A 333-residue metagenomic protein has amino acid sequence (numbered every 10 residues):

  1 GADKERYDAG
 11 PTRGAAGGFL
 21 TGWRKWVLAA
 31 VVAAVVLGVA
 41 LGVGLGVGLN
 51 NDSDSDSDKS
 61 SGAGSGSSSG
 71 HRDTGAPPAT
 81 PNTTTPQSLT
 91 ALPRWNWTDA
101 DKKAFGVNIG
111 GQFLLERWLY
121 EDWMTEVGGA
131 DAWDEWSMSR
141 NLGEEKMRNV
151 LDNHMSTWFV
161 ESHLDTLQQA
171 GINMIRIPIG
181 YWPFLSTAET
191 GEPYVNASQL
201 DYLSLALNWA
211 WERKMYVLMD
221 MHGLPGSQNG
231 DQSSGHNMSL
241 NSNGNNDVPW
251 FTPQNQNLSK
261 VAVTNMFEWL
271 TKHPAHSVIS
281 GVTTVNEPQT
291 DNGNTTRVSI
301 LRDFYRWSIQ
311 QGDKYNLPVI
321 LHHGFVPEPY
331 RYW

Functional and structural regions predicted by a protein language model:
G1-W26: Intrinsically disordered, low-complexity terminal tails of fungal membrane proteins
R24-H71, V107, G281, Q311 (+1 more regions): Alpha-helical transmembrane segments in eukaryotic/viral proteins
D56-I172: N-terminal carbohydrate-binding accessory modules
F105-I109, I175-I177, V217-M219, S280-V282 (+1 more regions): Hydrophobic faces of well-ordered beta-strands that scaffold small-molecule active sites in alpha/beta enzyme cores
Q112-L114, W182-F184, L224, Q289-T290 (+1 more regions): Short, solvent-exposed loop/turn segments at secondary-structure junctions
R117-D131, Y194-A197, G226-P249: Aromatic- and acidic-residue-enriched segments that line the glycan-binding/catalytic groove of carbohydrate-active
T157-G226, L301-L317: Aromatic-lined substrate-binding rim segments of carbohydrate-active enzymes
S227-W333: Active-site region of glycoside hydrolase catalytic domains
